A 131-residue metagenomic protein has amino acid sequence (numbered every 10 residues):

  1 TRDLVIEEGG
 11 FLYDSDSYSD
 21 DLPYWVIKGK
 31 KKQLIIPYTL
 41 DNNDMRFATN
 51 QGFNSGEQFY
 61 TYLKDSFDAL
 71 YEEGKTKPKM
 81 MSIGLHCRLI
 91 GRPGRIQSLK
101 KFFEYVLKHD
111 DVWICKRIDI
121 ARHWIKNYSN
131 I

Functional and structural regions predicted by a protein language model:
T1-K77: Active-site-adjacent pocket scaffolds in enzyme catalytic domains
Y60-I131: C-terminal domain-boundary segment and adjacent tail
